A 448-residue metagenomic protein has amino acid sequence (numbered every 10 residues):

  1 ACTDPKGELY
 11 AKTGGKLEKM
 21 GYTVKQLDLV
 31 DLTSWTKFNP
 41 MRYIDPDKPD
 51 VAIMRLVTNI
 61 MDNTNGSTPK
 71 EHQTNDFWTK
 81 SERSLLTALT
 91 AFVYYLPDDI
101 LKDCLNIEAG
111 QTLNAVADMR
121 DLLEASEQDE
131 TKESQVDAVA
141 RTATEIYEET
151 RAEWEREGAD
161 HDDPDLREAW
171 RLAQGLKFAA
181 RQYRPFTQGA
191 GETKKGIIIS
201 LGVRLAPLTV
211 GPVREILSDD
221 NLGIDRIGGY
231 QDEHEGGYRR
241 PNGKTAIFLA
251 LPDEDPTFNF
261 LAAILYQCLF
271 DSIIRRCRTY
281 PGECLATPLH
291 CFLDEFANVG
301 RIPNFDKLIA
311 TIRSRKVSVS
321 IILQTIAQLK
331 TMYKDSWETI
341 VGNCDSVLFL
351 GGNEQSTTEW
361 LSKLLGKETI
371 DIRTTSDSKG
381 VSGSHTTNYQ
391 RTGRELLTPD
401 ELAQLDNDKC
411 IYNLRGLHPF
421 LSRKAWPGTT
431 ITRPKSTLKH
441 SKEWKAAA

Functional and structural regions predicted by a protein language model:
A1-V317, M332, D400-K424, G428-A448: P-loop NTPase motor domains
I309-I411: Conserved ATP-driven motor cores of ASCE-family P-loop NTPases powering translocation/secretion/packaging/pilus
